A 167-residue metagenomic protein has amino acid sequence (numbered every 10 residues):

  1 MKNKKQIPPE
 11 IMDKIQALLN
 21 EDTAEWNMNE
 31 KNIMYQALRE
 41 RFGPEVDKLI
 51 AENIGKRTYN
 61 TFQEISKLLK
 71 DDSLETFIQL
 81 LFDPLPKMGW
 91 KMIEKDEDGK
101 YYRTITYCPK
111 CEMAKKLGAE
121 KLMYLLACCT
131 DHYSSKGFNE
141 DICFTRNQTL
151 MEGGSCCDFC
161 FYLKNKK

Functional and structural regions predicted by a protein language model:
M1-Y101, P109-A127, I142-C156, L163-K167: N-terminal accessory segment detector
C128-H132: Short amphipathic alpha-helical surface patches that serve as generic macromolecular interface elements
Y133, G137: Ligand-binding pocket scaffold of soluble enzyme catalytic domains
